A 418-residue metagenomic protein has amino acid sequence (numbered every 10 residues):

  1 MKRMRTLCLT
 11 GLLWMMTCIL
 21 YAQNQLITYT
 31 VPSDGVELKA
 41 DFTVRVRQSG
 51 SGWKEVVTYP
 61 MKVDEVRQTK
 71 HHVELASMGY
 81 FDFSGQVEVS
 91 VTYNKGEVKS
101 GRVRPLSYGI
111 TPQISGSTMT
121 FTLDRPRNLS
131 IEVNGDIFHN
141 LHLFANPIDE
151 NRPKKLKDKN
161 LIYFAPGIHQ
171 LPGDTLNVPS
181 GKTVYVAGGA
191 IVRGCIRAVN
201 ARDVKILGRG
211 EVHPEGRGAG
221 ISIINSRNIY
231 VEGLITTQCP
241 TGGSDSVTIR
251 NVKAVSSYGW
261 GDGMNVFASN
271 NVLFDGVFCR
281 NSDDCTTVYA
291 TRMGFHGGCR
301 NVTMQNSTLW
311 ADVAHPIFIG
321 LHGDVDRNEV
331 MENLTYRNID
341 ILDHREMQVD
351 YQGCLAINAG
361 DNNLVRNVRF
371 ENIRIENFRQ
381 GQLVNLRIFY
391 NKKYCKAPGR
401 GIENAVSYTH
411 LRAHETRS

Functional and structural regions predicted by a protein language model:
M1-G11: Bacterial N-terminal signal peptides that target proteins for export
R5, Y21-S180, I191-R202, E211-E215 (+1 more regions): Extracellular "leader-to-stem" segments immediately downstream of a signal peptide or signal-anchor in secreted/lumenal
T10-C18: Bacterial N-terminal signal peptides
M119-L123, H169-T183, I191-L207, H213-Y230 (+5 more regions): Extracellular beta-strand-rich solenoid/capping regions of secreted or surface-exposed proteins that bind or remodel
F164, V178, V184-A187, V204-G208 (+7 more regions): All-beta strand scaffolds that present successive hydrophobic residues in beta-strands
H213-P214, Q238, S256, N281 (+6 more regions): Residues in short coils/turns that link rungs of repeat/solenoid architectures in beta-rich domains
E215-S222, Q238, Y258-N265, N281-H296 (+3 more regions): Extracellular beta-strand/beta-solenoid scaffold signature
T409-T416: Conserved small/polar residues in nucleotide/adenosyl-binding loops
